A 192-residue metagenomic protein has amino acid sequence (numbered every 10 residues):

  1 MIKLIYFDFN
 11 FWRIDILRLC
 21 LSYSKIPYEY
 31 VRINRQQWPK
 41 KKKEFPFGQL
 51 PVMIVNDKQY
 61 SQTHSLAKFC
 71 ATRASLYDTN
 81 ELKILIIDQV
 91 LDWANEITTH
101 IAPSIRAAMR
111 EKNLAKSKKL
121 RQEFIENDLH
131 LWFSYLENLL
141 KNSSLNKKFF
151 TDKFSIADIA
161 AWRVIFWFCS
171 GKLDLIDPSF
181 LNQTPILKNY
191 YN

Functional and structural regions predicted by a protein language model:
M1-E123, N127-H130, N142-S144, K153: GST-like domain detector, emphasizing the conserved glutathione-binding G-site in the N-terminal thioredoxin-like
K83, R121, W132, Q183-Y190: Alpha-helical structural motif
I87, F149-K188: GST superfamily/GST-like fold recognition
I125-L136, V164, Y190: Alpha-helical packing segments of well-folded alpha/beta enzyme cores
L139: Extended, charge-enriched "interface" segments that sit outside catalytic cores
